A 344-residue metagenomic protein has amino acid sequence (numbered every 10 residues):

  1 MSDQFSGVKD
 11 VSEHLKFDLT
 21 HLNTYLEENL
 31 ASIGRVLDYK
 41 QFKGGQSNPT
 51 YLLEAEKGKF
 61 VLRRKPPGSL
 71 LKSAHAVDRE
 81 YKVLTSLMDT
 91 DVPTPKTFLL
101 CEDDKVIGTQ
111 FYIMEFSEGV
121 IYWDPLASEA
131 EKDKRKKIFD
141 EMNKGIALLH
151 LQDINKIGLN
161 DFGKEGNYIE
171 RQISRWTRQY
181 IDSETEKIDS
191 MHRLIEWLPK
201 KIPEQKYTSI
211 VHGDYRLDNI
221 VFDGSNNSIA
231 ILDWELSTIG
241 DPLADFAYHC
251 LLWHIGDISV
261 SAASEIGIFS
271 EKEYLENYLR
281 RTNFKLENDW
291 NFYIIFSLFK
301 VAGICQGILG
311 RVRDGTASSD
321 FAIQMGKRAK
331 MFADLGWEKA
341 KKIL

Functional and structural regions predicted by a protein language model:
S2-I33: Juxta-kinase regulatory segment immediately upstream of eukaryotic protein kinase catalytic domains
V36-Y207, D223-N226: ATP-binding pocket architecture of kinase catalytic cores
G163-K164, K285-S297: All-alpha amphipathic helical-bundle segments outside canonical DNA-binding/catalytic cores that form hydrophobic
I210-H212, L217: Catalytic-loop of the protein kinase fold
L232-S237: Activation of the activation-loop gatekeeper triad in protein kinase-fold domains
L243-N283, F296-D314: Active-site activation/catalytic loop segments of kinase-like enzymes and analogous catalytic loops in related
L286, G303-L344: Helical subdomain adjoining the active site within ATP-dependent kinase catalytic cores
